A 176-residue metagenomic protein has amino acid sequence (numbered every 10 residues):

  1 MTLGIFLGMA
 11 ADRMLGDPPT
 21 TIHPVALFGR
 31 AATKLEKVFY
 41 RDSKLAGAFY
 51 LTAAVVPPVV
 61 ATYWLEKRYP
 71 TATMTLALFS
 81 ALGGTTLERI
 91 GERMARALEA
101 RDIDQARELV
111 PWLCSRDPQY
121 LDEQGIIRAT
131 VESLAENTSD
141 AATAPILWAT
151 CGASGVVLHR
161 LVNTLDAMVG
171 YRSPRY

Functional and structural regions predicted by a protein language model:
M1-Y176: Short amphipathic, positively biased membrane-proximal segments that drive organelle/inner-membrane targeting
